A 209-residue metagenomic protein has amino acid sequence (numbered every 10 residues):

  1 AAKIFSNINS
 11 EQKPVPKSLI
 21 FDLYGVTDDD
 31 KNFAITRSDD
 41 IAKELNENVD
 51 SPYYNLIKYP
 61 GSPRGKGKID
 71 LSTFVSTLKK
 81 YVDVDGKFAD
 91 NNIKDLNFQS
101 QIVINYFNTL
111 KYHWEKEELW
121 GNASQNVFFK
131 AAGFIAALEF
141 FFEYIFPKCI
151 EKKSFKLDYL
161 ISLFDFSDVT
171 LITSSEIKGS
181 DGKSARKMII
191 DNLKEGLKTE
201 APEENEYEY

Functional and structural regions predicted by a protein language model:
A1-E204: Solvent-exposed functional surfaces
E208-Y209: Polybasic, low-complexity terminal segments and linkers that are predominantly intrinsically disordered and enriched
